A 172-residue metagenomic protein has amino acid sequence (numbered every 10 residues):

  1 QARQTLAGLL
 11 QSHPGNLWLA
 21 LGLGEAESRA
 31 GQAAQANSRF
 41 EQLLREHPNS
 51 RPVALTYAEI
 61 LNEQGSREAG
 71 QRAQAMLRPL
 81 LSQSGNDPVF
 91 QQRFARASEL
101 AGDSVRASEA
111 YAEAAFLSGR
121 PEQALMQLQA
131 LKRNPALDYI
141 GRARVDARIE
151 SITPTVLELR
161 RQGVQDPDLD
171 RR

Functional and structural regions predicted by a protein language model:
L9, Q42-L43, P79-L80, A114 (+1 more regions): Canonical positions in the second alpha-helix
P14, P48, S84-G85, G102 (+2 more regions): Short coil turns that delineate tetratricopeptide repeat
G22, T56-Y57, R93-F94, A110 (+3 more regions): Canonical tetratricopeptide repeat
E27, L61-Q64, S98, A115 (+1 more regions): Residue at a conserved register position within TPR or TPR-like alpha-solenoid repeats
A33-S38, G65-G70, L100-A107, L137-G141 (+1 more regions): Alpha-helical linker/edge segments of TPR/alpha-solenoid repeat scaffolds and analogous pre-/post-domain helices
